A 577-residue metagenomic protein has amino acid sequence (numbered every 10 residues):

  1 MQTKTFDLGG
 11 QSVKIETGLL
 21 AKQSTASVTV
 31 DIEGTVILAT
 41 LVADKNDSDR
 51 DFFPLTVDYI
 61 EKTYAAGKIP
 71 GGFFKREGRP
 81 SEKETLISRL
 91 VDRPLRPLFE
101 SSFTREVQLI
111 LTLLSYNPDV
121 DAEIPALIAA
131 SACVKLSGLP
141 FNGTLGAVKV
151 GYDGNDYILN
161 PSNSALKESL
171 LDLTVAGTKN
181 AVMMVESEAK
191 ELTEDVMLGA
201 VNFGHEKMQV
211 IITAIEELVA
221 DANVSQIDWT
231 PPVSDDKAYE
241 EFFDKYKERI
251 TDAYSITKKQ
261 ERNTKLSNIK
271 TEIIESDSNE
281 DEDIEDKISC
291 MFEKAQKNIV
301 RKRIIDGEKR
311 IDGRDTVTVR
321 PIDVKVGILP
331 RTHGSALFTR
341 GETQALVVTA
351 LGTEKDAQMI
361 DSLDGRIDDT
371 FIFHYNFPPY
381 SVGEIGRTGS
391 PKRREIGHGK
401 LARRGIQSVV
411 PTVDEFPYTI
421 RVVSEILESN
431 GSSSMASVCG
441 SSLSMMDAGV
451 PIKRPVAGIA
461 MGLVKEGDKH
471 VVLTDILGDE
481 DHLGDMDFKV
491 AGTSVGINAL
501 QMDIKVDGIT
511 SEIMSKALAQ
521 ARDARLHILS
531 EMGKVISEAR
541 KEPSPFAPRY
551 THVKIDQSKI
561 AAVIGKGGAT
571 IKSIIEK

Functional and structural regions predicted by a protein language model:
M1-D44, T230-D364, P548-A562, T570: Extended amphipathic alpha-helical scaffolds
M1-T230: Long, basic N-terminal domains or extensions that often function in RNA/ssDNA interaction or organelle/cellular
T5, L19-A21, V28-T29, D47 (+20 more regions): Replace "in large, NTP-powered and nucleic-acid-processing enzymes" with "in large, NTP-powered factors and other
A26-V28, V120-G138, K325-T349, N430-V450 (+1 more regions): Conserved phosphate/anionic-ligand binding catalytic regions in large, soluble enzymes, centered on
T29-Q108, L113, N117-V120, E186 (+4 more regions): Glycine-rich, flexible beta-strand/loop modules in the N-terminal catalytic cores of phosphate-handling
R93-S101, L136, T353, P378-G383 (+6 more regions): Conserved helix-loop functional segments at active or binding sites
S101-V107, N142-T144, I211-W229, Q260 (+6 more regions): Flexible, glycine/charged-enriched surface loops at secondary-structure junctions
G138-T257, M445-K541: Mobile "lid/hinge" segments at catalytic clefts and subdomain interfaces of large enzymes
